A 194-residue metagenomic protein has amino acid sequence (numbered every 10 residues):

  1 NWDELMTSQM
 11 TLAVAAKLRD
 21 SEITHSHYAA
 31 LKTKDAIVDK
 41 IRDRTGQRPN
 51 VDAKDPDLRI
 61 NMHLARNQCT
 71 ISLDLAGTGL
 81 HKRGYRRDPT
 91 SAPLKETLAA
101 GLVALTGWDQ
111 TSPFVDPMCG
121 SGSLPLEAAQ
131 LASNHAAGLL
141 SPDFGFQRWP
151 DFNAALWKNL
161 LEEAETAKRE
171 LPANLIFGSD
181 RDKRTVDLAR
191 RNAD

Functional and structural regions predicted by a protein language model:
N1-P56: Non-catalytic nucleic-acid substrate-recognition regions in nucleic-acid-modifying enzymes
A15-R19, L80-R83, A167-E170: Short glycine/proline-rich turn/loop motifs
P56-L58, N174: Short beta-strand or tight-loop elements that sit immediately N-terminal to catalytic metal-binding acidic residues
R59-H63: Short, surface-exposed charged micro-motifs
S72-L105: SAM-dependent Rossmann-like transferase core, predominantly class I methyltransferases with a strong bias toward
L94-D194: Conserved S-adenosyl-L-methionine
